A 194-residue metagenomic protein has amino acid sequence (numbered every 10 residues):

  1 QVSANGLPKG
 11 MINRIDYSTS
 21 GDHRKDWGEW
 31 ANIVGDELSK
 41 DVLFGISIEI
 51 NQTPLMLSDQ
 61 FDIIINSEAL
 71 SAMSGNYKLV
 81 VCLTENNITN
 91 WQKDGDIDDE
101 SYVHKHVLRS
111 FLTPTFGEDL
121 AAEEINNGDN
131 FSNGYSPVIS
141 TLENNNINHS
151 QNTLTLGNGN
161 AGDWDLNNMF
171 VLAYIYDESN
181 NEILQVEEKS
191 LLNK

Functional and structural regions predicted by a protein language model:
Q1-K194: Short, conserved sequence motifs used for protein processing/export or organelle targeting and for catalysis
